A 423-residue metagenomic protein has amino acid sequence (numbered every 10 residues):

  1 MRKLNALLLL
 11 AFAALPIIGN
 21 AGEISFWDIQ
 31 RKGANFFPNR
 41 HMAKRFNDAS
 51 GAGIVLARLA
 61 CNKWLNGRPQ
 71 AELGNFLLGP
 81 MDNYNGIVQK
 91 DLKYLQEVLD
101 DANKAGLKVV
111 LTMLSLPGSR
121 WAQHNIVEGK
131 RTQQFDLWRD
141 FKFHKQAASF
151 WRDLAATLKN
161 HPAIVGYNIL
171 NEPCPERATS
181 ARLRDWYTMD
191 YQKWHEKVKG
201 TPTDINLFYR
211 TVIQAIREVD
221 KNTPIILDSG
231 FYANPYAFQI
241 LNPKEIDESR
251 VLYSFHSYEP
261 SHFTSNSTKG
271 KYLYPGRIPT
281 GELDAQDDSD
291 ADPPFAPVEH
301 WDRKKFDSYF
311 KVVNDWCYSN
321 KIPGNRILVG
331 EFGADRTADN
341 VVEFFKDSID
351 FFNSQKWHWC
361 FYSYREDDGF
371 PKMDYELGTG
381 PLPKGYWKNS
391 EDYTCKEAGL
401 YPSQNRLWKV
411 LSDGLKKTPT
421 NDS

Functional and structural regions predicted by a protein language model:
M1, I18-E23, S423: Basic/polar N-terminal segments that are highly enriched at the extreme N-terminus, encompassing both cleavable
M1-L8: Bacterial N-terminal signal peptides that target proteins for export
L9, K44, Y309-V312: Well-ordered alpha-helical segments embedded in enzymatic catalytic cores
L10-G19: Hydrophobic h-region of N-terminal signal peptides that target proteins for export in Gram-negative bacteria
G22-P224, S229-I240, E248-R250, D368 (+2 more regions): Active-site mouth of glycoside hydrolases
G33, P38, S149-R152, A156-K159 (+2 more regions): Extracellular glycoside hydrolase catalytic/binding regions
C61, M113-S115, S257, A334 (+1 more regions): Short beta-strand segments enriched in hydrophobic/aromatic residues within well-folded beta-rich domains
D339-S423: Aromatic-rich peripheral "rim/lid" segments of glycoside hydrolase catalytic domains that contact and position glycan
